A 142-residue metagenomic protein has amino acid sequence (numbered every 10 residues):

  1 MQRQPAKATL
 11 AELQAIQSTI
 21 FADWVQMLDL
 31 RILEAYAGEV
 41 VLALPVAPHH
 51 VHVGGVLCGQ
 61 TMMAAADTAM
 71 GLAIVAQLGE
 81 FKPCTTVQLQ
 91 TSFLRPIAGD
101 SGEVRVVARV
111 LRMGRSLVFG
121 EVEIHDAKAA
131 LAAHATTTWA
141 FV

Functional and structural regions predicted by a protein language model:
M1-V142: Terminal targeting signals and extreme-terminal segments of soluble enzymes
